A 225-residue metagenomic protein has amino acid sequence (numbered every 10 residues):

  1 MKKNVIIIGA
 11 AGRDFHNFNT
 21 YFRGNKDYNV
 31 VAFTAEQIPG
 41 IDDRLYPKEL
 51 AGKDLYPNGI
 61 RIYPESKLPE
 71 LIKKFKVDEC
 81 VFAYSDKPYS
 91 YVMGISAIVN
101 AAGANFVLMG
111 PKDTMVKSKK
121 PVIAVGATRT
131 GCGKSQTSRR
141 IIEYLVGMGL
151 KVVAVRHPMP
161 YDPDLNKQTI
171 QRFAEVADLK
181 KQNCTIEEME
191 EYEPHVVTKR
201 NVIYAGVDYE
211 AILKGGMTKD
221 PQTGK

Functional and structural regions predicted by a protein language model:
K3-G24: Glycine-rich adenosine-cofactor-binding loop
Y28-G40, V155-R156: Short internal beta-strands
V30-V31, F106, L150-V152: Hydrophobic anchor at the start of a short beta-strand that flanks the dinucleotide cofactor-binding loop
E36-G59, P163-Q168: N-terminal beta-loop-helix "entrance" segment that forms/cooperates in small-molecule cofactor or anionic ligand
P47-K112: Phosphate-bearing ligand-interacting subdomains that bind or position ATP/ADP/UDP/GDP/NAD(P) or nucleotide-linked
T114-D162: Walker A (P-loop) phosphate-binding motif
Y144-K225: ATP-dependent carboxylate-amine ligase catalytic core
